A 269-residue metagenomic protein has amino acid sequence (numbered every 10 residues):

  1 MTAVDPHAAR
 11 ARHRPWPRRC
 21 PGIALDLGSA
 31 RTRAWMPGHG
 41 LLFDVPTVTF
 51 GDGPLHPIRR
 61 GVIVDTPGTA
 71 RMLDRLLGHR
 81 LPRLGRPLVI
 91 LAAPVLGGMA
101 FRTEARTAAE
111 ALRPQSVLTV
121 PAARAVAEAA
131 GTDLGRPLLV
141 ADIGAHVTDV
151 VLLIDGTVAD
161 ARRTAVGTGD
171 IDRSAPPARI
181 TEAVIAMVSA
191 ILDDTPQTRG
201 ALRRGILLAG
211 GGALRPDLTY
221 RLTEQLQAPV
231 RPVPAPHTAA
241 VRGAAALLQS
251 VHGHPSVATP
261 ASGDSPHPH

Functional and structural regions predicted by a protein language model:
M1-V140, T157-L208, G212-H269: Nucleotide/phosphate-binding catalytic cleft detector across ATP-hydrolyzing and phosphate-transferring enzymes
S29, A145-H146: Short, glycine/acidic-enriched loop or turn micro-motifs at the edges of active sites
L139, V147-T148: Internal active-site segments that recognize and position negatively charged phosphoryl groups and nucleotide moieties
V150-L153: Amphipathic beta-strand/beta-sheet edge segments enriched in Tyr/Trp
